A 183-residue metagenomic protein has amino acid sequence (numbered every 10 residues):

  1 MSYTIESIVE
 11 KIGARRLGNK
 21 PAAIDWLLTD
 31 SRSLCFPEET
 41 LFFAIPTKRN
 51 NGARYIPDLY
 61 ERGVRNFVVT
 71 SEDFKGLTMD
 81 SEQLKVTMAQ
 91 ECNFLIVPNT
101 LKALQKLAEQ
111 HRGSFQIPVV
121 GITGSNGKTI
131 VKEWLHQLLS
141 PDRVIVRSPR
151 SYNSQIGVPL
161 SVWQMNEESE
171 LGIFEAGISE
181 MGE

Functional and structural regions predicted by a protein language model:
M1-K106: N-terminal leader/targeting and accessory segments in enzymes
K102-E183: Phosphate-binding loop of NTP-binding sites
